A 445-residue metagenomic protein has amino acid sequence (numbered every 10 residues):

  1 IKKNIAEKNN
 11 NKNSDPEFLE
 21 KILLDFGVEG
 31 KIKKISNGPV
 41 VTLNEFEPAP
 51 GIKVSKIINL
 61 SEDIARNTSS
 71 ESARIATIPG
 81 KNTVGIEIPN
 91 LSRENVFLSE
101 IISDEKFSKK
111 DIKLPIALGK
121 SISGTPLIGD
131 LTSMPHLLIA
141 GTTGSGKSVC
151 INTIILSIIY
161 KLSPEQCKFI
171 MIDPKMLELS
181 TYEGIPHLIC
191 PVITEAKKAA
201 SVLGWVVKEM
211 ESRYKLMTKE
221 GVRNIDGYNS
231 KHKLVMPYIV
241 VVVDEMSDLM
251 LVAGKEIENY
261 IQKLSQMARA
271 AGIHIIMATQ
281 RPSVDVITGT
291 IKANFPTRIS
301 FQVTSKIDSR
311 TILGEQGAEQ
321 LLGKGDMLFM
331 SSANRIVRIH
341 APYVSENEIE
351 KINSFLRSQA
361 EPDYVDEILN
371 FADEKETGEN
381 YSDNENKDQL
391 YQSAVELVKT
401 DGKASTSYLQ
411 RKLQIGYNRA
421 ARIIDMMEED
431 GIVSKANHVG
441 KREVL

Functional and structural regions predicted by a protein language model:
I1-A6, P39-P50, E245-D248, E376-Y381 (+1 more regions): Short, hydrophobic beta-strand segments
I1-L138, C150, I273, P282-D285 (+3 more regions): N-terminal "pre-motor" subdomain/linker immediately upstream of P-loop NTPase catalytic cores
K21-D25, E62-S70, S103, L156 (+6 more regions): Short, intrinsically disordered, mixed-charge
L60, I154, I423: Residues within the DNA-recognition helix of helix-turn-helix
I78-E87, K106-R223, K231-V303, I307-L322 (+5 more regions): P-loop NTPase catalytic phosphate-binding loop
S331-L445: Conserved alpha/beta core segments of nucleic-acid transaction machinery
